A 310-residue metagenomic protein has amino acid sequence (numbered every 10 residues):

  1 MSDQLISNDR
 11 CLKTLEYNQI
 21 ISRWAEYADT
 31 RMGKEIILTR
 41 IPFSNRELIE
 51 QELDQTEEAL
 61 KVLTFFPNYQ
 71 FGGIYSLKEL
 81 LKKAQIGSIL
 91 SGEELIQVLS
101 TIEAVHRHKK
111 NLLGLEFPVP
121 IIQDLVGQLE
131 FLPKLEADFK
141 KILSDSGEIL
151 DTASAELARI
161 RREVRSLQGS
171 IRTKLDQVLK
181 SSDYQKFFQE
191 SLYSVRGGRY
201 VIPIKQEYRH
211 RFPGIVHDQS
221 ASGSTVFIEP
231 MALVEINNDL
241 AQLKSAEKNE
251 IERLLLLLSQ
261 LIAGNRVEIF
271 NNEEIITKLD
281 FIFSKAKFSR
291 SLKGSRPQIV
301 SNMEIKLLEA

Functional and structural regions predicted by a protein language model:
M1-E156, I160, N265, N272-K278 (+2 more regions): Conserved amphipathic alpha-helical "coupling/scaffold" segments that transmit conformational changes between domains
G114-F117, I121, D176, K180 (+5 more regions): Residue-level recognition of alpha-helical coiled-coils, specifically the heptad-repeat register on one helix face
F131-G147, E235-L256: Extended, charged coiled-coil "arm/hinge" scaffolds of SMC/Rad50-like chromosome-maintenance ATPases and other large
A158-Y208: Extended, Lys/Arg-enriched charged tracts that mediate electrostatic binding to polyanionic substrates
I160, V164-L167, L243, E247-L279: Intracellular alpha-helical coupling/juxtamembrane segments of multi-pass membrane proteins
G169-R172, V178-Q185, L192-S194, S222-V234 (+2 more regions): N-terminal accessory segments that target, anchor, or regulate ATP-driven/P-loop NTPase machines and associated
L192, R196-I228, N237, Q298-A310: SMC-family hinge/dimerization module
I202, E274-A310: Conserved NTPase motor "head" modules and their coupling/switch loops across ABC/AAA+ ATPases, GTPases, and GHKL ATPases
